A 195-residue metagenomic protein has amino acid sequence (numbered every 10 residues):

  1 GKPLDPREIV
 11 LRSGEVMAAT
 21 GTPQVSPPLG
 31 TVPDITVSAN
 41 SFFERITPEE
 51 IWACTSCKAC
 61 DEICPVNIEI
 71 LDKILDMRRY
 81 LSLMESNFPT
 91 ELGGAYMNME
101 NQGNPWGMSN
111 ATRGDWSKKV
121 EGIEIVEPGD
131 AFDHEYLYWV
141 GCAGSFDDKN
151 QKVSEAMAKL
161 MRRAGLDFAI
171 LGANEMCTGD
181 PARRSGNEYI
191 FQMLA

Functional and structural regions predicted by a protein language model:
L4-R12, M17-A195: Iron-sulfur-cluster electron-transfer modules
